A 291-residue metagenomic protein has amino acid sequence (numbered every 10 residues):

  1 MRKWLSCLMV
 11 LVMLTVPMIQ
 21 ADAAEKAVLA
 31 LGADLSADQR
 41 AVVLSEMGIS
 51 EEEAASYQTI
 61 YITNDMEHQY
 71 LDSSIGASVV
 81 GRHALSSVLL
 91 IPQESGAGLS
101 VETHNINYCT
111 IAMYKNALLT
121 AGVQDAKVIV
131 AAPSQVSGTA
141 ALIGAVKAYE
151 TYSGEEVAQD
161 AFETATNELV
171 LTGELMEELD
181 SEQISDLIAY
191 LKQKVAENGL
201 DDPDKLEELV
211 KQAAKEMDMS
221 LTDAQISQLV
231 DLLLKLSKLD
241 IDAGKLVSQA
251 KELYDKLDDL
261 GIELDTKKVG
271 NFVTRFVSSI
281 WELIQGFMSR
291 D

Functional and structural regions predicted by a protein language model:
R2-D22, I280, I284: Sec-dependent N-terminal signal peptides of Gram-positive bacterial secreted proteins and lipoproteins
I19-M66: Short, extreme N-terminal leader segments that mark the start of a protein/domain
K26-A27, P92-S100, G122-K127, L169-V170 (+2 more regions): Acidic/histidine-rich, surface-exposed loop or edge segments in extracytoplasmic proteins
V28-G32, S87-I91, G98-T103, K127-A131 (+1 more regions): Soluble periplasmic/extracytoplasmic beta-strand elements of cell-envelope proteins
G32-S36, I75-G76, Q93-S95, H104-I106 (+2 more regions): Solvent-exposed coil/turn segments that connect beta secondary-structure elements in extracytoplasmic/periplasmic
H68-V123: Signal peptide-directed extracytoplasmic domains
L119, I129-S137, G144-M219: Soluble oligomerization/assembly scaffold segments of membrane-associated complexes
M219-D291: Charged, long alpha-helical assembly modules
